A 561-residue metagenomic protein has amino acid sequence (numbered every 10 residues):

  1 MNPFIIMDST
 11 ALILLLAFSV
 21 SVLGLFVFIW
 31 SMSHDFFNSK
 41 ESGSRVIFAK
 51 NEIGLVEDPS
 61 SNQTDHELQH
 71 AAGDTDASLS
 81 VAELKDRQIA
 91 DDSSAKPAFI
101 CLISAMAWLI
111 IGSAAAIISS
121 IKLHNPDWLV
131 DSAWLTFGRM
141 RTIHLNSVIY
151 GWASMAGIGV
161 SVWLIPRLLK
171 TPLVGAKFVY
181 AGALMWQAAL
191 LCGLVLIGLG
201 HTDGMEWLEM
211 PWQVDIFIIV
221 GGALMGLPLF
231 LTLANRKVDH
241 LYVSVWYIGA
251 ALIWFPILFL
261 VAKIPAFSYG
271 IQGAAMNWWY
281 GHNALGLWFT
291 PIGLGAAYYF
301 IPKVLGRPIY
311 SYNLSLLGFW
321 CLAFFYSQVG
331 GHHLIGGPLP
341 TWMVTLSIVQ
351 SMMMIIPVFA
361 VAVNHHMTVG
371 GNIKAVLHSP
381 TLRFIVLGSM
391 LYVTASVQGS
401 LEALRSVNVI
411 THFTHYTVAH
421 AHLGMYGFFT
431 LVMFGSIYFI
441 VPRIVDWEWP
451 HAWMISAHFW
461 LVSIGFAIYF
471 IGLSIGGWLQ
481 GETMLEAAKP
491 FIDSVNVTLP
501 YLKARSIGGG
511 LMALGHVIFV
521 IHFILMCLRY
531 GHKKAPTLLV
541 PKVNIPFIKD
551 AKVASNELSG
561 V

Functional and structural regions predicted by a protein language model:
M1-T10: Short, strongly hydrophobic alpha-helical membrane anchors
N2-P3, D203-E206, Y269-A275, G337-T341 (+1 more regions): Membrane-interface helix termini and inter-helical loops of multi-pass transporters
L14-F28, A98-H124, F137-T171, G175-G200 (+12 more regions): Hydrophobic cores of alpha-helical transmembrane segments in multi-pass integral membrane proteins
V22-K40: Cytosolic-side junction of a single-pass transmembrane alpha-helix
F36, K40-F99, W128-S132, Q480-L499 (+1 more regions): Extramembrane terminal tails and long inter-domain/linker segments of multi-pass membrane proteins
R87-K96, S132-W134, G138-T142, P172-L173 (+6 more regions): Membrane-proximal first intracellular loop
L377-T381: Peripheral terminal and linker regions in Fe-S/redox and tRNA-modifying enzymes
